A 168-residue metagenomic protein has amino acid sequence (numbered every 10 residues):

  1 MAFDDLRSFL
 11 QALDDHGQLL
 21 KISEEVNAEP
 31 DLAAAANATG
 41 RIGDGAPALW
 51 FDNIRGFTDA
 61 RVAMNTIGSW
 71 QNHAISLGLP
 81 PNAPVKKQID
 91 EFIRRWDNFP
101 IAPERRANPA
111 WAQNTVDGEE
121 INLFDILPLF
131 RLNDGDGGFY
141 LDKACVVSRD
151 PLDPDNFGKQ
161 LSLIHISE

Functional and structural regions predicted by a protein language model:
M1-L163, S167: Extended, highly charged
